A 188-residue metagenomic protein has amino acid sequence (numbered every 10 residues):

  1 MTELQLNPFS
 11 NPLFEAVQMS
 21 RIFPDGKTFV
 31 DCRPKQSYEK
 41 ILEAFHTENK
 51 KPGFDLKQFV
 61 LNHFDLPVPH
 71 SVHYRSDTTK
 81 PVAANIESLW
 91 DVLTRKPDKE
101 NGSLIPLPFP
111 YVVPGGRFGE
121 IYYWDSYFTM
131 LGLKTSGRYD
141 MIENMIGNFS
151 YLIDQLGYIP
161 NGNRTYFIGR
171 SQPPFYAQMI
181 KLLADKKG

Functional and structural regions predicted by a protein language model:
M1-G188: Acidic, mature catalytic/reactive cores of soluble proteins
